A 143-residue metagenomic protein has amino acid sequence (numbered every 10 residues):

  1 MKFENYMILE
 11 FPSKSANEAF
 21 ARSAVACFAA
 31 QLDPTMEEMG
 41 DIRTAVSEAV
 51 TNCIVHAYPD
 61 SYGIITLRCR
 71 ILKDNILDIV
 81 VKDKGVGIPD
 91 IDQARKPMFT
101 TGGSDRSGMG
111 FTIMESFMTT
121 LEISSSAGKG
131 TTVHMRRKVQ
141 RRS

Functional and structural regions predicted by a protein language model:
M1-I8, C53-S143: Conserved beta-strand-loop-beta-strand hairpin that lines the nucleotide-binding pocket of ATP/GTP-utilizing enzymes
I8-A19: STAS-typified acidic loop motif
R22-S47, R106: Conserved short strand/loop->alpha-helix "switch" segment adjacent to the catalytic nucleotide/phosphoryl-transfer site
E48-N52: Conserved polar catalytic motif of the HATPase_c/GHKL fold
